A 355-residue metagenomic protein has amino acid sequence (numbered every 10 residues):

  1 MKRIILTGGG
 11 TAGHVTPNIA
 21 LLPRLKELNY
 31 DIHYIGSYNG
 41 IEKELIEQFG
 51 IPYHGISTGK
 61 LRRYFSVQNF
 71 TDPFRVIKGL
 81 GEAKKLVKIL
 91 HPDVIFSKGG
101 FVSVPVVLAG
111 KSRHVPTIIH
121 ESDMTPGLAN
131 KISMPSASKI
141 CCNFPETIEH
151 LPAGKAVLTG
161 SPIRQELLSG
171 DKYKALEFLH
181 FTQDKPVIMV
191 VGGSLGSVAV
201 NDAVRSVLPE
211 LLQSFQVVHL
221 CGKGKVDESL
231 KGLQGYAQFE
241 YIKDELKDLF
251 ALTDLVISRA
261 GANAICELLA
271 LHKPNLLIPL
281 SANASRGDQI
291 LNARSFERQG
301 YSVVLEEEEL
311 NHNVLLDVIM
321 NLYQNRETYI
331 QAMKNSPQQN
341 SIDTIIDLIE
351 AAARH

Functional and structural regions predicted by a protein language model:
R3, D31, P52, K111-Y173: Active-site-proximal region of nucleotide-activated glycan assembly enzymes, centered on histidine/acidic-rich loops
R3-G8, L28-R75, E306-E308: Conserved nucleotide-sugar phosphate-binding/catalytic loop shared by glycosyltransferases and other
G40, E44-F49, K172-K174, F181-V256 (+2 more regions): Donor-nucleotide binding loops and adjacent catalytic segments primarily of GT-B fold Leloir glycosyltransferases
F65-V94: An amphipathic, basic-hydrophobic alpha-helix
P92-V94, F239, A251-C266, K273-P274: Acidic donor-binding loop of glycosyltransferase active sites
S281-V318: Change "using UDP/GDP/dTDP sugars" to "using nucleotide sugars
E327-Q339: A short, well-ordered alpha-helix in the C-terminal region of glycosyltransferases
Q338-H355: C-terminal alpha-helical cap of glycosyltransferases
